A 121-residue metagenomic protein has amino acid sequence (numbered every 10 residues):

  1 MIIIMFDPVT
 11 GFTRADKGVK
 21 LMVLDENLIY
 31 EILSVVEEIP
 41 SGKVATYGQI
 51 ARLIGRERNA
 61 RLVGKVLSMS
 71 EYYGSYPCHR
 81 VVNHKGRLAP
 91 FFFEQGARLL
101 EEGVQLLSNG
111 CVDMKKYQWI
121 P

Functional and structural regions predicted by a protein language model:
M1-L21: N-terminal amphipathic/basic-hydrophobic helices that include classical n-h-c signal peptides and signal-anchor
L21-P121: Nucleic acid-binding interface residues in structured DNA/RNA-binding domains, emphasizing the DNA-engaging scaffolds
